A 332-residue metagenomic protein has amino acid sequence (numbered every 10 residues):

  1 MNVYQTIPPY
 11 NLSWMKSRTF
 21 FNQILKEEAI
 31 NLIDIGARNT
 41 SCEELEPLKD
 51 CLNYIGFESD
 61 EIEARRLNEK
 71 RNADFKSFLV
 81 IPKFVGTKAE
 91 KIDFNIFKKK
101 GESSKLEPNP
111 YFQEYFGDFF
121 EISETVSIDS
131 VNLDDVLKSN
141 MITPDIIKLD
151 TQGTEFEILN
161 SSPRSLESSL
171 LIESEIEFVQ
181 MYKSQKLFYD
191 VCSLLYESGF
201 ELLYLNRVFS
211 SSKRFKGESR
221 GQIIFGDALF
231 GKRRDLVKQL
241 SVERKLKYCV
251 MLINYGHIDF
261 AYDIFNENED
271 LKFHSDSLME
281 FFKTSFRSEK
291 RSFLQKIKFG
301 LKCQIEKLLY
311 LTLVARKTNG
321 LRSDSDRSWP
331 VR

Functional and structural regions predicted by a protein language model:
M1-R332: Phosphate/nucleotide-binding beta-alpha loop and adjacent structural elements of enzyme active sites
